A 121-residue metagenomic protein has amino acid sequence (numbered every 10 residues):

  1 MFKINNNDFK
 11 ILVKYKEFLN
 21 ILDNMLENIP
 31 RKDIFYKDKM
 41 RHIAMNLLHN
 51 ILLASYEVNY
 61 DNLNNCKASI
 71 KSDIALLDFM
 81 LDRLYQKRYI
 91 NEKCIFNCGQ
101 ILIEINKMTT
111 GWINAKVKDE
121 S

Functional and structural regions predicted by a protein language model:
M1-S121: Amphipathic alpha-helical assembly/interaction segments
